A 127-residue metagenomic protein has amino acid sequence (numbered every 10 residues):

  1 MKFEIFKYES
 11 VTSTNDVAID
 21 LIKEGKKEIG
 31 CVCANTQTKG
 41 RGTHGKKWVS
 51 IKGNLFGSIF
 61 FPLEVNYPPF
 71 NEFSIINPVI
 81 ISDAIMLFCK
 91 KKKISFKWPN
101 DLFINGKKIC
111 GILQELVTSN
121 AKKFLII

Functional and structural regions predicted by a protein language model:
M1-K90, C110, V117: N-terminal lobe of the biotin/lipoate ligase/transferase fold
S13, L102, N120: Surface-exposed, flexible loop/turn segments at secondary-structure boundaries
S50, I104-N105: Active-site beta-strand termini and strand-to-loop segments that position acidic
F96-W98, F103-I104, L113: Glycine- and Gly-Pro-enriched alpha-helical subdomains that act as flexible, kink-prone "lid/hinge" or packing modules
K107, T118-K123: Catalytic/RNA-binding core of pseudouridine synthases
L125-I127: Short, intrinsically disordered, charge-balanced linker/junction segments flanking boundaries in proteins
